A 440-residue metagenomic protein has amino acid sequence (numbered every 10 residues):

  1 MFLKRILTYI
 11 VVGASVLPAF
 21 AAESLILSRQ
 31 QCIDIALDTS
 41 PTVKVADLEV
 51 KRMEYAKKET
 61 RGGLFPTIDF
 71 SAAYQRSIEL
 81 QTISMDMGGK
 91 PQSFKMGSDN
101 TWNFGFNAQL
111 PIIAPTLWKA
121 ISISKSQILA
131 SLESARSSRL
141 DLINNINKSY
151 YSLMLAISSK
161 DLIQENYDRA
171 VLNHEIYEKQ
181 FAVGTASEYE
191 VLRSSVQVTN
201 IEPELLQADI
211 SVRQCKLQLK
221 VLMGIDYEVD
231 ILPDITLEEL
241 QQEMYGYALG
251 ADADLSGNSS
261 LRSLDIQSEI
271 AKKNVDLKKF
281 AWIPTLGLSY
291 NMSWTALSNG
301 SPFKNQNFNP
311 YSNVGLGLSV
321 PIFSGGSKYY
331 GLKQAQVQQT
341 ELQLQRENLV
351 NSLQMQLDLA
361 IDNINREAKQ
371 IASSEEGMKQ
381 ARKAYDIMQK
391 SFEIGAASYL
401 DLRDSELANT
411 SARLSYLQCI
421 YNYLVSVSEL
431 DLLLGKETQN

Functional and structural regions predicted by a protein language model:
M1-L27, Q439-N440: Bacterial Sec-dependent N-terminal signal peptides
A21-A73, E79, Y227, L232-K272 (+3 more regions): Bacterial Sec-pathway N-terminal export signals of envelope proteins
A22, R29, I33, Y227 (+1 more regions): Acidic, low-complexity, intrinsically disordered peripheral segments
E23-S24, S71-N107, I235-M244, S289-S324 (+1 more regions): Small/polar, glycine/serine/threonine/aspartate-rich low-complexity segments that form flexible
L27, Y55, D141-L255, N363 (+2 more regions): Periplasmic alpha-helical coiled-coil/stalk elements that build and connect Gram-negative outer-membrane
D34-K44, K51-T67, S98, G105-I123 (+6 more regions): A glycine-/polar-enriched beta->alpha junction
V45-T60, S138, L142-D161, K179 (+4 more regions): Amphipathic alpha-helical coiled-coil segments
